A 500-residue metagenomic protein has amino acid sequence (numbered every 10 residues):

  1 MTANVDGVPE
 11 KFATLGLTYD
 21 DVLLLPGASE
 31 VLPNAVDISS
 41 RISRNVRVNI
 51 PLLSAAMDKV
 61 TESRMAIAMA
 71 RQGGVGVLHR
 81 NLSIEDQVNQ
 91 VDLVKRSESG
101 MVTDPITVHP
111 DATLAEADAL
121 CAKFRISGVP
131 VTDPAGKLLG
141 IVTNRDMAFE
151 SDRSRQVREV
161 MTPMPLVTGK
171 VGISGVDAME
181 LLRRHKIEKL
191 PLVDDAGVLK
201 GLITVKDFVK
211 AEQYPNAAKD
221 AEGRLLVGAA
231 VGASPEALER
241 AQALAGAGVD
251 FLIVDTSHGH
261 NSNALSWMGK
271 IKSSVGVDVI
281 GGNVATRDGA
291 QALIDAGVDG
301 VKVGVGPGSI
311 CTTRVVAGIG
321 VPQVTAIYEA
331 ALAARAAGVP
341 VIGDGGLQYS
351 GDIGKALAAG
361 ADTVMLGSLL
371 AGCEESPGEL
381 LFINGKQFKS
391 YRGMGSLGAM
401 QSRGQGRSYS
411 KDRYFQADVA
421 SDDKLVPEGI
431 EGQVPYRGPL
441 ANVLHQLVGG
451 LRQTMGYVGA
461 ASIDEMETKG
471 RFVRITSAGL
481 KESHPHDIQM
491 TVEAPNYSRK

Functional and structural regions predicted by a protein language model:
M1-A28, V108-H109, G169-K170, A230 (+4 more regions): Alpha/beta catalytic cores of nucleotide-metabolism and tRNA/nucleoside-modifying enzymes
N34, I84-D92, E150-S154, S174 (+6 more regions): Active-site-adjacent beta->alpha loops and helix N-cap segments on the catalytic face of soluble alpha/beta enzymes
N34-V48, A55-M57, D86-I126, V131-D133 (+5 more regions): Bateman/CBS regulatory modules and CBS-like beta-alpha motifs in cytosolic regions of diverse proteins
R47-S54, G100-P105, M164, D220-A230 (+3 more regions): Short beta-strand/loop segments at the ligand-binding rim of alpha/beta enzyme cores
R64-I67, E239-L244, A285-V303, G343 (+1 more regions): Catalytic cores of alpha/beta
R71-D86, D195, A247-N261, D299-A317 (+1 more regions): Glycine-rich phosphate-binding active-site loops on the catalytic face of alpha/beta enzymes
L78-N81, T107-V108, G128-P130, T168-K170 (+6 more regions): Catalytic beta/alpha-barrel core
R80-K95, V131, A135-S151, L182 (+3 more regions): Terminal amphipathic helices with adjacent charged low-complexity linkers/tails
